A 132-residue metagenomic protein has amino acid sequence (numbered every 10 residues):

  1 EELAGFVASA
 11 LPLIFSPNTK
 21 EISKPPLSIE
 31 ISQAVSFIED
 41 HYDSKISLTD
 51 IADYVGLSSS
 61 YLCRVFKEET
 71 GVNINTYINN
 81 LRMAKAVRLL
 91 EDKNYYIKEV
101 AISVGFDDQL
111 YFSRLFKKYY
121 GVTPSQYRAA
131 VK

Functional and structural regions predicted by a protein language model:
E1-S36, D40, T49-D50, Y54-V55 (+2 more regions): Short, Lys/Arg-enriched, Trp-marked, Pro/Gly-tolerant hinge/linker segments that flank
V35-S36, D40, K45-T49, L57 (+2 more regions): Terminal helix-turn-helix DNA-binding modules in bacterial transcription factors
Y61-L62, F66, Y111-F112, F116: Short hydrophobic/aromatic patch on the recognition helix
R114-K132: …primarily DNA-binding HTH/wHTH and HhH modules…
